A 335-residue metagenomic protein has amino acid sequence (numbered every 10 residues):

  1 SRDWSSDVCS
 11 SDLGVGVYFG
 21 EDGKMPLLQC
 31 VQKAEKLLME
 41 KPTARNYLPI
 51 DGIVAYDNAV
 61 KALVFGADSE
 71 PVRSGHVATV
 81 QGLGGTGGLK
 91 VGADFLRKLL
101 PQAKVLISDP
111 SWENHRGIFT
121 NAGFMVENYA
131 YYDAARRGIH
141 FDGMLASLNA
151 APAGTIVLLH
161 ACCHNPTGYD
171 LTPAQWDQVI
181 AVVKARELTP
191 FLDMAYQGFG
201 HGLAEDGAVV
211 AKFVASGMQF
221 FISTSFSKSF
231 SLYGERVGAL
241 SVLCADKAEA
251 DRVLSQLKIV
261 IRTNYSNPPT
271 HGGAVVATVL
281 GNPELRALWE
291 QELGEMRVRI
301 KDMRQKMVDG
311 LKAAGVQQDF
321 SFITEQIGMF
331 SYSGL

Functional and structural regions predicted by a protein language model:
D3-W4, V8-S10: Short, small-residue-biased leader/transition segments that mark boundaries at the very start of proteins
D12-V15, N128-A130, V157-C162, F191-M194 (+1 more regions): Short beta-strands and strand-loop turn motifs
L37, P42-A185, G198-F199, A208-V210: Conserved core of the PLP fold type I
A208-R252, Q256: Active-site PLP attachment segment
L254-G273, V279-V308: Structural signature of PLP-dependent enzymes
W289-L335: Conserved PLP-binding catalytic core of the aspartate aminotransferase-like
